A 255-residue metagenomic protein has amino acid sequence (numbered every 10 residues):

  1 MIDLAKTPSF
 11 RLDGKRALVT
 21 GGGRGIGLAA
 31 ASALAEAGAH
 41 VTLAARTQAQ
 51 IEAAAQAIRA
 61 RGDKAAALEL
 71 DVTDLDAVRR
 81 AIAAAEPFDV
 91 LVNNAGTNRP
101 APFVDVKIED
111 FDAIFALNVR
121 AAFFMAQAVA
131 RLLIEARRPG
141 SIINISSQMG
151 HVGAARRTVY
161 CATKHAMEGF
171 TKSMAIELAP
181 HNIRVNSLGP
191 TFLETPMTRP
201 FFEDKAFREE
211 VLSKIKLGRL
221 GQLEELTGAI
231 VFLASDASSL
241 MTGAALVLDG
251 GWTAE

Functional and structural regions predicted by a protein language model:
I2-S9, V152, V231, T242-E255: Short C-terminal tail/terminal secondary-structure segment of NAD(P)H-dependent dehydrogenase/reductase domains
R16, G23-G25: Conserved glycine-rich cofactor-binding loop
V92, A179, R184, M241-G243: Short, small/polar-rich loop/turn modules that mediate ligand/substrate recognition or access, typified
P102-F103, D110-F115, V211: Substrate-binding pocket helix/loop in short-chain dehydrogenase/reductase
A126, T163, T171: Active-site helix of classical SDR
R131, I176-P180, S239: Alpha-helical segment proximal to the catalytic Tyr-Lys
S147: Residue(s) in the substrate-gating loop at a strand-loop-helix junction that position the organic substrate next
